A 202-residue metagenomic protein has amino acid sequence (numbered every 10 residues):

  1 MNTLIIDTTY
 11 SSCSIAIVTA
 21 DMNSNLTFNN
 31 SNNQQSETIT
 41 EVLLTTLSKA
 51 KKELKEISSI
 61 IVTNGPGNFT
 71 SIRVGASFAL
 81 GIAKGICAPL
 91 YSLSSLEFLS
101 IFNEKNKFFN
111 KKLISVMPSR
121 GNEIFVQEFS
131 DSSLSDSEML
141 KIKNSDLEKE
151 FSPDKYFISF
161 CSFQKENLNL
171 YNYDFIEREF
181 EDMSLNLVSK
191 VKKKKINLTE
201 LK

Functional and structural regions predicted by a protein language model:
M1-M22, S36, Y91-K202: Oxyanion-binding and handling regions
M1-N64, F157: N-terminal beta-alpha supersecondary unit
T38-E41, S77, G81, F98 (+1 more regions): Short amphipathic alpha-helical face segments that pack within enzyme cores and frequently flank/anchor catalytic
K49, G85, K190-K194: Change "in soluble alpha/beta enzymes" to "in soluble alpha/beta proteins
S59-S95: DPxDG-like acidic metal-binding loop motif
